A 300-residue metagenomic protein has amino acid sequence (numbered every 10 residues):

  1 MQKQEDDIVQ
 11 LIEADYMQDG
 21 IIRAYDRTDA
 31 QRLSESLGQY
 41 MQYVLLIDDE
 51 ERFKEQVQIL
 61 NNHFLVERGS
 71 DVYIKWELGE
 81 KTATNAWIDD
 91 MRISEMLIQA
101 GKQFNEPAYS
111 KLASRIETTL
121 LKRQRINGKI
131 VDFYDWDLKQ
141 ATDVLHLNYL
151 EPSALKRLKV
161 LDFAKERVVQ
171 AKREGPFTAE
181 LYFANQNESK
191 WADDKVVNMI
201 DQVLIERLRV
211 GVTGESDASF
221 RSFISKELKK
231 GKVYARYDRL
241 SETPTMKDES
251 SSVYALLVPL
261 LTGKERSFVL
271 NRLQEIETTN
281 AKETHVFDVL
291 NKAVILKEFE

Functional and structural regions predicted by a protein language model:
M1-E35, L45-E80, R115, G128-V131 (+7 more regions): Low-complexity, Ser/Thr/Pro/Gly-enriched N-terminal "stalk/linker" regions
D6, H63-R157, A255: Extended ligand-binding groove/face enriched in aromatic
Q31-L46, N85-Q99, T142-K156, D194-G211 (+2 more regions): Well-ordered alpha-helical segments within folded domains of soluble proteins
F53, Y109-A113, D217: Hydrophobic packing residues in well-ordered alpha-helices of helical domains and bundles
N61-N62, K102, K122, S225-K229 (+1 more regions): Amphipathic alpha-helical segments of tetratricopeptide repeats
A113, E117-K129, A141-N148, V160 (+5 more regions): Glycan-processing catalytic domains of CAZymes
S216, F220-L228: Redox- and metal-dependent alpha/beta enzyme cores, enriched for Fe-S-associated oxidoreductases and cofactor-handling
L228-E300: A cross-kingdom marker for long, charged
